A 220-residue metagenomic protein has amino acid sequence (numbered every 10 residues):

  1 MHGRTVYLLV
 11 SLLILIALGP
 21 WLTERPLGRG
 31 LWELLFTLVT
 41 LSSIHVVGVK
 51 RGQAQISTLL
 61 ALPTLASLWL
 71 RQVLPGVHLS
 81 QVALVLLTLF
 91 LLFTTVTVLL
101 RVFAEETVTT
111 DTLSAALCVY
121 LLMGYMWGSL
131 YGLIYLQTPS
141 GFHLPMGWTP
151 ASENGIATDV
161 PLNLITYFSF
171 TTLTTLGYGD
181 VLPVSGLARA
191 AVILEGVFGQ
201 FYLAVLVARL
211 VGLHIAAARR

Functional and structural regions predicted by a protein language model:
M1-L9, G52: N-terminal membrane topogenic signal
L8-T23, T40-L41, T64-Q72: Membrane-embedded alpha-helical segments in integral membrane proteins
A17-G30, S43-G52, V73-L74: Short, hydrophobic transmembrane alpha-helix segments
W21-T37, T58, S80-L92, N163-T166: Structural signature of hydrophobic alpha-helical transmembrane segments
L22-R25, R29, G124-Y167: Outer-pore turret/helix-boundary of cation channels
G52-P63, S80-T88, V108-V119: Cytoplasmic-side transmembrane-helix entry/capping segments in multi-pass membrane proteins
T95-G141: Pore-domain transmembrane helices of cation channels
D159-R219: Pore domain of cation channels
